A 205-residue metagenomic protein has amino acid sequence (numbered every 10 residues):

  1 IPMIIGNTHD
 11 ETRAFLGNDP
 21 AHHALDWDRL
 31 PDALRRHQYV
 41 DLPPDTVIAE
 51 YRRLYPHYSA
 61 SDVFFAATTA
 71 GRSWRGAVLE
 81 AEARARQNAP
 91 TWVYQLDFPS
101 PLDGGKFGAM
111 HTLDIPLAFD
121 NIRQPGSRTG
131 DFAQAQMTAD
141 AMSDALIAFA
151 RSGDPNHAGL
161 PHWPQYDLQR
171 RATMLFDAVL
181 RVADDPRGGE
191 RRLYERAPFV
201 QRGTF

Functional and structural regions predicted by a protein language model:
I1-Q134, A145, S152: Substrate-gating cap/lid region and adjacent catalytic-acid/histidine neighborhood within extracellular/lumenal
T91, A139-S143, R202-F205: Short secondary-structure transition/capping segments
P99, G153-V179: Polar, surface-exposed loop/tail segments that function as active-site lids or cofactor/substrate-recognition elements
L102-K106, R171, D184-P186: Short, solvent-exposed polar/charged micro-motifs at secondary-structure junctions
M110, D140, Y166-L168: A structural signal for short secondary-structure junctions
D120, Q124, L168, V179-R181: Short capping/connector residues at structural and topological boundaries
A135-L160: Non-catalytic, well-ordered alpha-helical segments in soluble enzyme domains
V179-F205: Tryptophan-rich aromatic "cage" segments
